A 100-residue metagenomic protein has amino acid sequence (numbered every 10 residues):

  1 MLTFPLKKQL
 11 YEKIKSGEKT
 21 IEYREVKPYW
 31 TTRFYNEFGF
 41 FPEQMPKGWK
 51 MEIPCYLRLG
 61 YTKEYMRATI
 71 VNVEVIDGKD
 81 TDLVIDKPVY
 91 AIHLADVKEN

Functional and structural regions predicted by a protein language model:
P5-N100: Structured alpha/beta reader/binder surfaces that contact nucleic acids or chromatin modification marks
